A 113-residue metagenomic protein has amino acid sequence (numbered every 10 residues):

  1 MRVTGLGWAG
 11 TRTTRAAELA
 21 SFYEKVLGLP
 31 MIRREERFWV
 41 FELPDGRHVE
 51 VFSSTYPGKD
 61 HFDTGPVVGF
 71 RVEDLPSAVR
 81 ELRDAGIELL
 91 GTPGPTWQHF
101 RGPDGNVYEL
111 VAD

Functional and structural regions predicted by a protein language model:
M1-A20, P66-V68: N-terminal beta-strand motif that seeds the catalytic metal site of vicinal oxygen chelate
M1-R2, V79-D113: Vicinal oxygen chelate
L19-V26, L82, G105: Conserved active-site tyrosine of GNAT-family acetyltransferases
K25-I32, G86-E88: Conserved acetyl-CoA-binding loop of GNAT-fold acetyltransferases
P30-D63, V107-D113: Conserved short beta-strand elements that form part of the metal-binding/catalytic scaffold of enzyme active sites
F38-V40, G69, W97-H99: Conserved hydrophobic/aromatic beta-strand scaffold that supports enzyme active sites
H61-L82, G86: Mid-chain, well-packed structural core segment of small domains
